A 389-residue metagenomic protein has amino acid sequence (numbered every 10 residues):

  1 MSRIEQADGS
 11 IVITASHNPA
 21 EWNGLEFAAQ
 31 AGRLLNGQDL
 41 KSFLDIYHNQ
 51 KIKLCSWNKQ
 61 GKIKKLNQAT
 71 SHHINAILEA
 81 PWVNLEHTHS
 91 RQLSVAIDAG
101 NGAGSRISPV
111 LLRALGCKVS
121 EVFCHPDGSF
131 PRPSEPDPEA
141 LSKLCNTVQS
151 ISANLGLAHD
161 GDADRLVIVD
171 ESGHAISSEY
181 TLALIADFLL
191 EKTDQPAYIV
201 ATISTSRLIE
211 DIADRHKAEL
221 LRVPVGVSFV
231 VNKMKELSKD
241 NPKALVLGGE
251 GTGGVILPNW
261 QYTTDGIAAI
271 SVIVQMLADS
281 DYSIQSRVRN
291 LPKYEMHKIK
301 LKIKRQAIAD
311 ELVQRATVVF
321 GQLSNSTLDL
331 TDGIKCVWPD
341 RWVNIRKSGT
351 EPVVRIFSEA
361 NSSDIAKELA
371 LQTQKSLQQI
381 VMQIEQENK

Functional and structural regions predicted by a protein language model:
M1-A31, E210: Ferredoxin-reductase
M1-D8, A80, E135-N154, K233-N241: Conserved phosphate-binding catalytic cores of ATP/NTP-utilizing and phosphoryl-transfer enzymes
W22, L155, Q195-K389: Phosphate-binding and adjacent anionic-ligand microenvironments
N23-I151: Gly/Ser/Thr-enriched, mixed-charge loops and adjacent short helices that form phosphate/oxyanion-binding elements
F27-Q30, V167-E171, D214, I256-P258: Short beta-strand-to-turn element immediately C-terminal to the catalytic PLP-Schiff-base lysine in fold type I
N36, E121-F123, H174-T193, V227 (+2 more regions): Gly/Ser/Thr-rich active-site loops/lids in small-molecule metabolic enzymes that frequently grip phosphoryl groups
P133, D137-R215: Acidic, glycine-rich loop-and-beta core segments that form the ion-binding/anion-interacting portion of active sites
